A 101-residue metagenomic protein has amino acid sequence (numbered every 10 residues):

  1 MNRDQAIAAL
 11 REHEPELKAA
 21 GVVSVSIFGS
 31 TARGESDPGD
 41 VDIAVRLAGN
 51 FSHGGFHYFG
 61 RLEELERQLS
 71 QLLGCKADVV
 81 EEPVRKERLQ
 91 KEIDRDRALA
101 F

Functional and structural regions predicted by a protein language model:
M1-S26, A32-D37, N50-F101: Catalytic core of pol beta-like nucleotidyltransferases
D40: Catalytic centers of nucleases
A44-A48: Short hydrophobic/aromatic beta-strand micro-patches that form the beta-sheet surface supporting nucleotide- or nucleic
